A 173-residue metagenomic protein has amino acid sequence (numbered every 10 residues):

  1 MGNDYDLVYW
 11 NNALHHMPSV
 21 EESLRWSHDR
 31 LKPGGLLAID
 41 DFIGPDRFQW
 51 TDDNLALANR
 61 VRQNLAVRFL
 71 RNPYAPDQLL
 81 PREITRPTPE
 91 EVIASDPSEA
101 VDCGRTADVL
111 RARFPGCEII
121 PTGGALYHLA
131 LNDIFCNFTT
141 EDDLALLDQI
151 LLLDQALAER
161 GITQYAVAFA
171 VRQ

Functional and structural regions predicted by a protein language model:
M1, P18, K32, R111 (+1 more regions): Short conserved AdoMet
M1-V8: A short acidic, Gly/Pro-enriched loop at the edge of an enzyme's catalytic core that lines a small-molecule cofactor
N11-L14, D40: Residues lining the SAM
M17-E22, R47: Short N-terminal helix/helix-N-cap motif within the alpha/beta-hydrolase-1
E21-L36: A short glycine-rich, Lys/Arg-flanked "PGG" loop and its adjoining helix->strand segment in the class I
L36-Q78: Conserved class I S-adenosyl-L-methionine
D52, R68-C136: Substrate-binding/catalytic lobe of Class I Rossmann-like enzymes that use SAM or dcSAM, i.e., the mid-to-C-terminal
R105-D108, A112, I119-Q173: A C-terminal cap/extension of S-adenosyl-L-methionine-dependent methyltransferases that defines the acceptor-substrate
